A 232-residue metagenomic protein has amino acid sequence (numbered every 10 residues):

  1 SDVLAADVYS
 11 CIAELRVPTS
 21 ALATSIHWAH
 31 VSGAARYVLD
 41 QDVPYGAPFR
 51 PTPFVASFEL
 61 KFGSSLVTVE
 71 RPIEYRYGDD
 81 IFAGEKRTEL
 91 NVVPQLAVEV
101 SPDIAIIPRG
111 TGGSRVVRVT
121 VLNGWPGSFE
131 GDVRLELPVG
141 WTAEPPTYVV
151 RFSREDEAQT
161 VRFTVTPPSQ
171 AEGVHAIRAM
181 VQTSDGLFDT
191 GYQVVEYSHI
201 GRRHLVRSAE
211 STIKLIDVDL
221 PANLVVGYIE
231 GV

Functional and structural regions predicted by a protein language model:
S1-A222: Long beta-sheet-rich domains in secretory-pathway and surface-associated proteins
N223-G227: Short active-site oxyanion
Y228-V232: Structural motif
